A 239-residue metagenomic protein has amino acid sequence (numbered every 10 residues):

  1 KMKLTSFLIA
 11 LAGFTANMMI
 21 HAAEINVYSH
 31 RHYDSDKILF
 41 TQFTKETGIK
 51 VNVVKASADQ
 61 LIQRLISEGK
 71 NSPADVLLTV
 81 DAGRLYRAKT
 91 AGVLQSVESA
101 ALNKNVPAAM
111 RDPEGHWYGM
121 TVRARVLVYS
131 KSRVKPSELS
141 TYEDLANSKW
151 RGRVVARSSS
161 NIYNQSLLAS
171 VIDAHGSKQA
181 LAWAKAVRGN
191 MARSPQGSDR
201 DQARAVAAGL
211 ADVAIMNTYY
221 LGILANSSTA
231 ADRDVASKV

Functional and structural regions predicted by a protein language model:
K1-L8: Bacterial N-terminal signal peptides that target proteins for export
N17-A22: Sec/Tat signal peptide C-region and signal peptidase I cleavage site
A23-Y86: Early extracytoplasmic/lumenal segment of secretory-pathway proteins
H30, D34, A56, P73-A211 (+1 more regions): Extracytoplasmic ligand-binding site segments that recognize negatively charged/polar headgroups
V51-V53, V154, V239: Generic structural signal for residues in well-ordered beta-strands
D212-V239: C-terminal lobe and pocket-closing loops of periplasmic/extracytoplasmic Venus-flytrap solute-binding proteins
